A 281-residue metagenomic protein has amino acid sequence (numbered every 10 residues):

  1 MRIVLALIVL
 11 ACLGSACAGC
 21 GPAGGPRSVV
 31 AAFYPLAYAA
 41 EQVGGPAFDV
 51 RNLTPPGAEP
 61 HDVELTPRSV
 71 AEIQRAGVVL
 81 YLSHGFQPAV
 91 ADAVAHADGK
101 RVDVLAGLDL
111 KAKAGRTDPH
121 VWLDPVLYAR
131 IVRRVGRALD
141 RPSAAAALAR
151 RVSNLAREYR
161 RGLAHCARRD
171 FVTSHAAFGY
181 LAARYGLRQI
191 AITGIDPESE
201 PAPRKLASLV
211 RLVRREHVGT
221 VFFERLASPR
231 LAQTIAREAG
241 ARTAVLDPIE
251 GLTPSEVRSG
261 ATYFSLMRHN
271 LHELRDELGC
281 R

Functional and structural regions predicted by a protein language model:
V4-A16: Bacterial N-terminal signal peptides
C17-R281: Extracytoplasmic metal-acquisition and chelation regions
